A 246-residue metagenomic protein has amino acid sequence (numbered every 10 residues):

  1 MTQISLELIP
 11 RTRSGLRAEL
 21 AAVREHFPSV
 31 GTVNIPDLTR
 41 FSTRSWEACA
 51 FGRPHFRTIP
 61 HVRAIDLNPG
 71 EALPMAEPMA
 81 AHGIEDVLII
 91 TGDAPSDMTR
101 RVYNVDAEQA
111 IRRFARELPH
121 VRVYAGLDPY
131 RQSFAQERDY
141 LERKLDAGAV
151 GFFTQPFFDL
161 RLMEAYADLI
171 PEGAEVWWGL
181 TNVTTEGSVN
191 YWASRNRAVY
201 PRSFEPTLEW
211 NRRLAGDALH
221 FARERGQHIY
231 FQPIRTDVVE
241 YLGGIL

Functional and structural regions predicted by a protein language model:
M1-S5: Extreme N-terminal starter segment of soluble prokaryotic enzymes
L6-A18, F27, L88-P95, R100-Y130 (+2 more regions): Active-site pocket-lining/capping segments in soluble small-molecule metabolic enzymes
E7, V33, M79, K144 (+3 more regions): Conserved, mostly hydrophobic/aromatic
R17-V23, T39-P54: Glycine-rich, positively charged N-terminal anion/phosphate-binding segment
F27-A48, I89-V102, A149-M163, F231-T236: Glycine-rich, proline-tolerant flexible connector loops at the mouths of alpha/beta enzymes
P28, H82, A147, E224-R225: Structural motif
A64-P78: Glycine-rich anion/phosphate-binding loops
Q109, S133-A147: Active-site glycine-rich loop that binds ribose-phosphate moieties when present
